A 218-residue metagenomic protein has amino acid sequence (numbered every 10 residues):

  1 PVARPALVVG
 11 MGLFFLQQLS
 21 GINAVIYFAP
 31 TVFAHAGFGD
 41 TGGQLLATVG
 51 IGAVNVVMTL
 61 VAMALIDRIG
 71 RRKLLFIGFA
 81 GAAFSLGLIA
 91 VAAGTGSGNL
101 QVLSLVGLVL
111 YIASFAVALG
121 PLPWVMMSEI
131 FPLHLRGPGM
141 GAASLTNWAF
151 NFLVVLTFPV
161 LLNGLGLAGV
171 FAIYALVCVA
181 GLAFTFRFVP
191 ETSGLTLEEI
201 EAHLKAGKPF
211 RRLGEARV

Functional and structural regions predicted by a protein language model:
P1-V218: Alpha-helical transmembrane bundle of multi-pass membrane proteins
